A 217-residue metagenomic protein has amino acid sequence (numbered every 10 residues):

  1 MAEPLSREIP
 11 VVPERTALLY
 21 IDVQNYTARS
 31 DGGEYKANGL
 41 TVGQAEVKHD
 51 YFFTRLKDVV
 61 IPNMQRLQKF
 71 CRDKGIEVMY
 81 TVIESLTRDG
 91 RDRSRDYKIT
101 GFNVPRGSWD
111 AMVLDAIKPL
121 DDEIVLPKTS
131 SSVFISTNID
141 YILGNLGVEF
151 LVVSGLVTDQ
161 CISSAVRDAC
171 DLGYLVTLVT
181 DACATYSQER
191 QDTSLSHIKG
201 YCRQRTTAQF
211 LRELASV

Functional and structural regions predicted by a protein language model:
M1-A17, D31-N38, V42, Q65-K74 (+2 more regions): Active-site-adjacent betaalpha module
P13, R29, D50-T54: Cytosolic catalytic domains that perform sulfur/thiol-centered chemistry
L19-I21: Short hydrophobic beta-strand that contains or immediately precedes a catalytic carboxylate
Q24-G32: Short acidic, Gly/Ser-rich segments with clustered Asp/Glu that frequently serve as metal-coordination loops in enzyme
T27, S85-G90: Short, active-site-adjacent cap segments at secondary-structure transitions
Q44-V60, T100-S108: A short acidic, glycine-rich active-site loop that binds or catalyzes chemistry on phosphate/adenosine moieties
M79-E84: A basic- and aromatic-enriched beta-loop-alpha substructure that forms the phosphate/nucleotide- and DNA/RNA-contacting
